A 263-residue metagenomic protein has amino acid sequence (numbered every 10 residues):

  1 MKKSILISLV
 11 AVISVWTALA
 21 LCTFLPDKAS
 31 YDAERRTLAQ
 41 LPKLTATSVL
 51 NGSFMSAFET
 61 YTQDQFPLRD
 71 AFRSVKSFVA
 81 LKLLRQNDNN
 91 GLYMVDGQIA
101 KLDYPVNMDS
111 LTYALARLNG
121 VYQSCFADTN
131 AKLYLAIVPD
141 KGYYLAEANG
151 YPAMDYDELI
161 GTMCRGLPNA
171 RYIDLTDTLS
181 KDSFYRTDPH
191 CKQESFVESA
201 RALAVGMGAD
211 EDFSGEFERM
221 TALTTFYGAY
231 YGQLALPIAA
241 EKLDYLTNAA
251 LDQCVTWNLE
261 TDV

Functional and structural regions predicted by a protein language model:
M1-V263: Extracellular glycan-modifying ectodomains
